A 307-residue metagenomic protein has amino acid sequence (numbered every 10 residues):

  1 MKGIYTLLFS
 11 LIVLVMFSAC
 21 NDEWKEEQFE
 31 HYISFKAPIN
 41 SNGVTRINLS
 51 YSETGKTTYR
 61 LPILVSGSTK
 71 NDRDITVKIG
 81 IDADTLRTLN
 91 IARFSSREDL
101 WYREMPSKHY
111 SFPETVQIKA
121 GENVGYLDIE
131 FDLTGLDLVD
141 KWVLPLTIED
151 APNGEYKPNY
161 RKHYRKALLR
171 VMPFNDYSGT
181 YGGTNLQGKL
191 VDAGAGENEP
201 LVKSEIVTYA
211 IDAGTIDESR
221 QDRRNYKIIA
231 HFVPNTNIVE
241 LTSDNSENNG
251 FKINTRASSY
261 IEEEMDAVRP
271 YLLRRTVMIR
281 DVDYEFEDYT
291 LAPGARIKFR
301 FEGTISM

Functional and structural regions predicted by a protein language model:
M1-L8: Bacterial N-terminal signal peptides that target proteins for export
V15-A19: C-terminal motif of bacterial Sec signal peptides marking the signal peptidase cleavage site
N21-Q117, Y126-V143, E149-M307: Intrinsically disordered, low-complexity regulatory regions in eukaryotic proteins
